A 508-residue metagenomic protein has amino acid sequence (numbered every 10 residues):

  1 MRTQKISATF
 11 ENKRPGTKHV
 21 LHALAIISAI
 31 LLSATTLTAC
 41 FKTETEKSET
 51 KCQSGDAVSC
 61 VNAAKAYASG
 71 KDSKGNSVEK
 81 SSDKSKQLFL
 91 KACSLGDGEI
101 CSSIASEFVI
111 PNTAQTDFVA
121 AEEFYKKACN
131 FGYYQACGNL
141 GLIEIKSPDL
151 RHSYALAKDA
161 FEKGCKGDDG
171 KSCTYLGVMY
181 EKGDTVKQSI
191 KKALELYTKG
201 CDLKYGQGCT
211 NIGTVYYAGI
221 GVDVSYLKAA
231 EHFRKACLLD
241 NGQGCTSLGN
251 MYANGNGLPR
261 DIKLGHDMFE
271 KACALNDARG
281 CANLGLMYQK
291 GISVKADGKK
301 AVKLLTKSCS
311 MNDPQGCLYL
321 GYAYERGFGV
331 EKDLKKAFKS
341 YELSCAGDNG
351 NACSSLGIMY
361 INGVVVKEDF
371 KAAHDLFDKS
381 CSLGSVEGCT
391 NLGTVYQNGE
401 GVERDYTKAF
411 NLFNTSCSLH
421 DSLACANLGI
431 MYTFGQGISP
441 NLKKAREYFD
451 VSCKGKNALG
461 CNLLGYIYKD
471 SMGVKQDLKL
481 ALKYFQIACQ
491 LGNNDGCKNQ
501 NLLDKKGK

Functional and structural regions predicted by a protein language model:
M1-V20: N-terminal secretory signal peptides that target proteins for export/translocation
L24-T36: Bacterial N-terminal signal peptides
F41-K42: Bacterial signal peptide processing site
G55-D56, Y67-N76, L95-G98, I110-N112 (+22 more regions): Short helix-capping/linker turns of helical repeat alpha-solenoids
N62-S73, S103-I110, N139-K146, Y175-K182 (+9 more regions): Hydrophobic face of amphipathic alpha-helices that form TPR/SEL1-like repeat modules and related alpha-solenoid
I487-K508: Terminal, low-structured helical/coil segments at or just beyond the last alpha-helical repeat
